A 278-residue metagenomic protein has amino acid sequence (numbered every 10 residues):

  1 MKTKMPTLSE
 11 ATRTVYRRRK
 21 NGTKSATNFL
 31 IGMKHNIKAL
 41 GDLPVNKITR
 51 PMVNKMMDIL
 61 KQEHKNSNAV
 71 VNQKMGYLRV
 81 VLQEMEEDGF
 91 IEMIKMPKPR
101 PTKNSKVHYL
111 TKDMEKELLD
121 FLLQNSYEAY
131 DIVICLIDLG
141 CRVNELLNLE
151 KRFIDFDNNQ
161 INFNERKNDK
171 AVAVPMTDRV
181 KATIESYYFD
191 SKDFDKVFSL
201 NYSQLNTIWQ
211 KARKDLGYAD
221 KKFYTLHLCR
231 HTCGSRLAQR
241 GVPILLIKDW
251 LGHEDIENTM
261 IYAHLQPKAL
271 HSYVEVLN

Functional and structural regions predicted by a protein language model:
K4-M33, L60-E63: Short, aromatic/basic-rich helix-turn unit that serves as a nucleic-acid recognition element
H35, L43-N54, E63-M96, C141-N144: N-terminal DNA-binding recognition helix of tyrosine site-specific recombinases/integrases
I48, Y202-L205, D220-G241, A263: Short basic/aromatic active-site micro-motif
N72, I91-E92, P97-V143, L147 (+1 more regions): Basic, Lys/Arg- and aromatic-enriched nucleic-acid-binding interface segment
Y109, E165-D169, L251, D255-V276: Catalytic-site neighborhood detector that most strongly recognizes the C-terminal catalytic loop/helix of tyrosine
L139, N148-E185: Conserved tyrosine-mediated DNA breakage-rejoining catalytic core shared by Y-recombinases
F153-Q160, V242-I261: Short, polar N-cap/turn motifs at the start of nucleic acid-interacting alpha helices
T177-K221: Active-site/catalytic core of tyrosine-dependent DNA strand-transfer enzymes
